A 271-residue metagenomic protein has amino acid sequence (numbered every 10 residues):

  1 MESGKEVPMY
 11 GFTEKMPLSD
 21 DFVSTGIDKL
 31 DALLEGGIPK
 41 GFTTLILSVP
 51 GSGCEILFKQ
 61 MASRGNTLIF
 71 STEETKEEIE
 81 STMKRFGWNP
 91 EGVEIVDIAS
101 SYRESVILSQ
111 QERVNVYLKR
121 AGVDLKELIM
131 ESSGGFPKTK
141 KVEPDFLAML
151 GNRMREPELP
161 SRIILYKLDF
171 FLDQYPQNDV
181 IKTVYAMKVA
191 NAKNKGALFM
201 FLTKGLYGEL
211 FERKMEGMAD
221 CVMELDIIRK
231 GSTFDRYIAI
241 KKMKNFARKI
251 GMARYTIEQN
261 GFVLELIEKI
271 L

Functional and structural regions predicted by a protein language model:
M1-D20, K249-L271: C-terminal regions of RecA-like/P-loop NTPase motor modules
D21-G37: Pre-Walker A adenine-sensing motif
L33-E104: Walker A/P-loop NTP-binding active-site region of P-loop NTPases, recognizing the glycine-rich GxxxxGKT/S
S52, E73-E77, S100-E104, D169-F170 (+3 more regions): Conserved nucleotide-binding/hydrolysis micro-motifs of P-loop NTPases
N66, E158-I163, K193-F201: Loop/turn-to-beta-strand initiation segments
E104-A186: Phosphate-binding/switch loop-helix module in NTP-utilizing enzymes
F201-N260: Phosphate-binding/switch region of NTP-binding enzymes
